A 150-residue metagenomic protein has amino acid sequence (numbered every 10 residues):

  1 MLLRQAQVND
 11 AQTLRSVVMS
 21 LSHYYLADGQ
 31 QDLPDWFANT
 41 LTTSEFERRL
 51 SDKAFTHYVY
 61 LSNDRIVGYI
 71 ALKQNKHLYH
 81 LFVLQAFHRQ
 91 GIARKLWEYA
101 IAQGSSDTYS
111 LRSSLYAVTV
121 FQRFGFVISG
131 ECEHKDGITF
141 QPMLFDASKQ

Functional and structural regions predicted by a protein language model:
L2-S16: A short beta-loop-alpha structural element at the N-terminal edge of CoA-dependent acyl/N-acetyltransferase catalytic
M19-E45: Conserved GNAT-fold acetyl-CoA-binding loop/helix
T43-Y58: A short helix-loop-beta-strand connector motif used in the catalytic cores of GNAT acetyltransferases and, in some
A54-G68, K73: Conserved beta-hairpin
L81-H88: A short, internal acetyl-CoA/4′-phosphopantetheine-binding micro-motif in the GNAT/acyltransferase core
R89-A102: Conserved acetyl-CoA-binding loop-helix of GNAT-fold acetyltransferases
Q103-Y116: Conserved GNAT acetyl-CoA-binding A-motif
S110-R112, V127-F145: Conserved catalytic-core motifs of GNAT/GCN5-like acyltransferases
